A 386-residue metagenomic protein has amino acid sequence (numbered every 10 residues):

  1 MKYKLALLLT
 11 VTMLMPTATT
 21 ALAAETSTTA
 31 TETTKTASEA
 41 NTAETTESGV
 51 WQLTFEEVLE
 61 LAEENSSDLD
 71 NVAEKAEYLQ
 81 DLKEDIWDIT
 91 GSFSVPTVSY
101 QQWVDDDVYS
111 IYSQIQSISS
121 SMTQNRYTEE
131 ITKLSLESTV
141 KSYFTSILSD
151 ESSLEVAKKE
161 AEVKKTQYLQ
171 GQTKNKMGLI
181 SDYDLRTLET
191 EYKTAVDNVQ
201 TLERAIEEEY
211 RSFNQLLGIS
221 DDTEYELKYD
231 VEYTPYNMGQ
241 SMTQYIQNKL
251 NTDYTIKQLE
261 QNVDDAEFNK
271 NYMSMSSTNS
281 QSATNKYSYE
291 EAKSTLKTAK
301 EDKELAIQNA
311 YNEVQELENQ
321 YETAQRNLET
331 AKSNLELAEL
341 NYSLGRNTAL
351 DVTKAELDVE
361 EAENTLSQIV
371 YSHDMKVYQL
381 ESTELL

Functional and structural regions predicted by a protein language model:
M1-A24: Sec-dependent N-terminal signal peptides of Gram-positive bacterial secreted proteins and lipoproteins
L22-T123, L134-E137, F144, L179-D184 (+4 more regions): Bacterial Sec-pathway N-terminal export signals of envelope proteins
L69-I86, I118, M122-N125, E129 (+12 more regions): Long amphipathic alpha-helices with heptad-repeat character, especially coiled-coil-forming segments used
V72, L79, D107, Q114 (+3 more regions): Charged, solvent-exposed structural "stalk/scaffold" segments of large extracytoplasmic/peripheral assemblies
L79, I86, F93, N125 (+24 more regions): Hydrophobic stripe of amphipathic alpha-helices that form coiled-coil interfaces
E203-Q244, I256, V377-L386: Short, solvent-exposed, mixed-charge loop/turn linkers that connect secondary-structure elements
L305-N312: C-terminal structural cap/anchor segments
